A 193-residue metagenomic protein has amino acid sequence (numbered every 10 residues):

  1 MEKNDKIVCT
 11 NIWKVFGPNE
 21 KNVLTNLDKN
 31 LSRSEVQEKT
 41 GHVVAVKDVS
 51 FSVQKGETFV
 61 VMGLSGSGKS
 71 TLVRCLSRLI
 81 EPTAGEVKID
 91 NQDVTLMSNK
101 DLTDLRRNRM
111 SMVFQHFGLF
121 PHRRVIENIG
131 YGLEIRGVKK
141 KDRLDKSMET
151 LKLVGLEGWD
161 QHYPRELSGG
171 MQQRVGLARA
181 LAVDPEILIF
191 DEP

Functional and structural regions predicted by a protein language model:
S77: Helix-to-loop junction immediately C-terminal to a conserved catalytic motif
G85-D93: Conserved ABC transporter NBD signature motif
R123-G130: Short coil-to-helix segment of the ABC ATPase nucleotide-binding domain corresponding to the Q-loop/switch region
Y163-L167, M171: Conserved ABC ATPase signature
L177: Hydrophobic anchor residue at the start of the ABC signature
A182-E186: A short, proline-enriched helix->beta-strand linker immediately N-terminal to the Walker B motif in ABC-type P-loop
L188-D191: Catalytic Walker B motif of ABC-type/P-loop ATPase nucleotide-binding domains
